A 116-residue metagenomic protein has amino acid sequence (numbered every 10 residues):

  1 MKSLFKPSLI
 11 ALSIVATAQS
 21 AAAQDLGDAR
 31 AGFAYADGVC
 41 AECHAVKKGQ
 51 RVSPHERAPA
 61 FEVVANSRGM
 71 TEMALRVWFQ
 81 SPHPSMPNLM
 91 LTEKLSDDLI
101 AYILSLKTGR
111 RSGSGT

Functional and structural regions predicted by a protein language model:
M1-L9: Bacterial N-terminal signal peptides that target proteins for export
S8-A16: Bacterial N-terminal signal peptides
T17-Y35: Electrostatic cytochrome c docking/interface patches
D28, Y35-A36, T71, L75 (+1 more regions): Stable alpha-helical elements in mature extracytoplasmic
G32, D37-K47, L99: The canonical Cys-X-X-Cys-His
F33, K48-R76: Gly/Gly-Pro-rich "capping" loops immediately C-terminal to redox-active cysteine motifs in periplasmic/lumenal
D37, A41, Q80-P84, A101-R111: Sec-exported extracytoplasmic/periplasmic mature domains
M90-T116: C-terminal capping alpha-helices of c-type cytochrome domains
